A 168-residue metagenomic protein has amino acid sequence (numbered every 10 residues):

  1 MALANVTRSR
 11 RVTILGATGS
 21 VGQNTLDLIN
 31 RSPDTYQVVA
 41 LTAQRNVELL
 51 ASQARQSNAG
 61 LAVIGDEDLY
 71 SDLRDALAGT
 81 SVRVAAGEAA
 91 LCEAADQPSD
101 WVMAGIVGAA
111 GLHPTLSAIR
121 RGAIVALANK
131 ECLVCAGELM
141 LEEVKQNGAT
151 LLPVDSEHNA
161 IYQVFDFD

Functional and structural regions predicted by a protein language model:
A2-A62: N-terminal Rossmann-like dinucleotide-binding module
I14, I64, R83-G87, M103-A104 (+2 more regions): General beta-strand structural signal in soluble alpha/beta enzymes
T18, A54, V102, G122 (+1 more regions): Residue-level signal for inorganic ion chemistry
N24-P33, S52-Q53, A136-G148, V164-F167: Active-site-proximal loop->helix
V39-R45, L49-L91, A95: Glycine-rich nucleotide/cofactor/substrate-binding loop typically near the N-terminus or early in the first domain
N58-G60, T80-V82, R121-I124, N147-A149: A short helix->loop->beta-strand "cap" motif at the edges of active sites that frequently abuts
L73, A109-R121, K130-T150: Rossmann-fold NAD(P)-binding glycine/threonine-rich loop
A86-S117: Beta-loop-alpha module in the N-terminal Rossmann-like domain of NAD(P)-dependent dehydrogenases, especially those
